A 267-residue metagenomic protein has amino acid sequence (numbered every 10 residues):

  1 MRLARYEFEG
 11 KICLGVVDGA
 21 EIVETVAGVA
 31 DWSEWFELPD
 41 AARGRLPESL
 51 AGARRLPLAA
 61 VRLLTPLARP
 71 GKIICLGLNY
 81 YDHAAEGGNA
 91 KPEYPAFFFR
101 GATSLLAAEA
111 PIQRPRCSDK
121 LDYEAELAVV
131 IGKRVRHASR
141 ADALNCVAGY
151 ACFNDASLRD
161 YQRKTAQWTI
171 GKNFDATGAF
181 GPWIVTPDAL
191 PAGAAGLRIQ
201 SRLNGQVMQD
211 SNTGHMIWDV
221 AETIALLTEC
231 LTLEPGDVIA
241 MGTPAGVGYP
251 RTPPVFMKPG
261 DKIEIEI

Functional and structural regions predicted by a protein language model:
M1-P95, E264: N-terminal non-catalytic cap/leader segment that marks the start of a structured domain
A4, L63-T65, E86-G88, I112-L121 (+3 more regions): A generic local secondary-structure boundary/capping motif
E9, A60, H83, N89 (+1 more regions): Catalytic-pocket segment enriched in acidic/His residues
P66, K120-D122, T232, F256-M257: Residue-level "contact hotspot" at macromolecular interaction interfaces
K91-A108, Y123, K258-I267: Structural signature of FAD isoalloxazine-binding scaffolds in flavoprotein oxidoreductases
R100-A102, E109, R116, Y123-L127 (+4 more regions): Short, structured patches in soluble enzyme cores that scaffold and shape functional sites
